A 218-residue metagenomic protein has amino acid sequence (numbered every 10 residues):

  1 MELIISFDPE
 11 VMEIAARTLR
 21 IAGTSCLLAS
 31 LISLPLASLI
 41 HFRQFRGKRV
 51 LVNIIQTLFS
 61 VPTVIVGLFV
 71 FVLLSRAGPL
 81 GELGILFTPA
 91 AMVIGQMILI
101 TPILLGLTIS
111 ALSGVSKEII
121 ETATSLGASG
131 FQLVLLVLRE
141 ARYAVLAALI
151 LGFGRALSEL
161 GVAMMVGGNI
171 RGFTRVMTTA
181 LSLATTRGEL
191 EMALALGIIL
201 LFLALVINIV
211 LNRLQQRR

Functional and structural regions predicted by a protein language model:
M1-S25, F42-F45, V137, T186-E189: Periplasmic/extracellular loop-to-transmembrane helix junction in inner-membrane transport proteins
E2, S6-P9, V66-M97, G167-I170: Membrane-interfacial helix termini and adjacent extracytoplasmic/periplasmic loops of multi-pass transporters
I4-E10, V166-L205: Interhelical loop and adjacent transmembrane-helix boundary motif in polytopic membrane transport permeases
A22, C26-S38, V64, L68 (+7 more regions): Hydrophobic positions within alpha-helical transmembrane segments of bacterial inner-membrane proteins
T24-I55, G130, V137-L138, V210-R213: Transmembrane-helix boundary motif in ABC transporter permease subunits
L27, L107-T108, L112, S116 (+1 more regions): Transmembrane alpha-helices
I32, I55-T63, I85-I109, R139-A144 (+3 more regions): Faces of alpha-helical transmembrane segments in polytopic inner-membrane proteins
G106-I119, T124-G127, F131, L135-L136 (+1 more regions): C-terminal transmembrane helix and the adjacent membrane-cytosol boundary/short C-terminal tail of inner/organellar
